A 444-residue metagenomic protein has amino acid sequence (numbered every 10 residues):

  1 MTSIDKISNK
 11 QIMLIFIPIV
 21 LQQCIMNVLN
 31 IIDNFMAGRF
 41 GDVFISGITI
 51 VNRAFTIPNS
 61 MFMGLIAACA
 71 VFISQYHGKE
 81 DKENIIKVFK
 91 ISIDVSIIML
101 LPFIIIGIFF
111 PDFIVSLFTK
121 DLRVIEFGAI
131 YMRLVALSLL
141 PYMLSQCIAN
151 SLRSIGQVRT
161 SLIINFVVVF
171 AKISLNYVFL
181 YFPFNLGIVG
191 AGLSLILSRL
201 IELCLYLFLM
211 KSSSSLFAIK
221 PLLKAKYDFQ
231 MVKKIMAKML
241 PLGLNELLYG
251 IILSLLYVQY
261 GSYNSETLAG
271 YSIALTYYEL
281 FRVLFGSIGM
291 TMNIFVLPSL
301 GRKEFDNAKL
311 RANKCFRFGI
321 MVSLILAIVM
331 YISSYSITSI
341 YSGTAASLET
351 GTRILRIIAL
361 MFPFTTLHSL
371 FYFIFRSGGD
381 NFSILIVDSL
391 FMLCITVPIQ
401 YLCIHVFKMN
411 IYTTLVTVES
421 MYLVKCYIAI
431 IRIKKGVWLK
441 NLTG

Functional and structural regions predicted by a protein language model:
M1-I19, I73-S138, P183-L240, V296-M361 (+1 more regions): Short alpha-helical transmembrane segments in multi-pass integral membrane proteins
L14-D33, L134, S145, V168 (+5 more regions): Transmembrane helical elements of multi-pass membrane transporters/channels
I19, Q23, N34-F35, V71 (+15 more regions): Transmembrane alpha-helix boundary and packing residues in multipass membrane permease domains and related
C24, V28-S46, V115-L122, V178-L186 (+4 more regions): Helix-terminus/linker motif at the lipid-water interface of multi-pass membrane proteins
M26, N30-D33, A37, N59-I66 (+17 more regions): Alpha-helical transmembrane segments and their lipid-water interface positions in multi-pass membrane proteins
A37-T56, V88, R123-F127, I188-L193 (+5 more regions): Interfacial/gating helices of multi-pass transporter permease domains
I45-F109, Y142-S161, L268-S334, T365-V387: Small-residue-rich hydrophobic transmembrane alpha-helices
I66, V135-S154, S161-K172, A191-Y206 (+5 more regions): Short runs within selected transmembrane alpha-helices of multi-pass transporters and secretion channels
